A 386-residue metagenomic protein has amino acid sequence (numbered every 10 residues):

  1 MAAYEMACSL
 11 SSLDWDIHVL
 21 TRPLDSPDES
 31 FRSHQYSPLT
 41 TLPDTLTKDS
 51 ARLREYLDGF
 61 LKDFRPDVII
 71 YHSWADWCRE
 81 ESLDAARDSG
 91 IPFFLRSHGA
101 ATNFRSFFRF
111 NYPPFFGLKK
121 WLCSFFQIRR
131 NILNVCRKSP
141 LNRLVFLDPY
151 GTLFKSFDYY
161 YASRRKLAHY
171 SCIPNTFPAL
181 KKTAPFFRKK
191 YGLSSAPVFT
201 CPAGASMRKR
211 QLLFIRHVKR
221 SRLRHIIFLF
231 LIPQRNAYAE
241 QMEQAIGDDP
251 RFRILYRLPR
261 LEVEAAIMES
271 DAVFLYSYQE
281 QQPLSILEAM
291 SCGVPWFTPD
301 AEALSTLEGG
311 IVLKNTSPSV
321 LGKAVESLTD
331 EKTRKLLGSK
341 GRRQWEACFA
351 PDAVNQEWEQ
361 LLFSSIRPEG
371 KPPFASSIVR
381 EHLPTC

Functional and structural regions predicted by a protein language model:
M1-D25, S89-I91, K219, E381-C386: N-terminal subdomain of nucleotide-sugar transferases
R22-D25, P202, I227-E240, Y256: Glycosyltransferase donor-sugar binding loop
W121-A168, C172, F177-A179: A short, active-site helix/loop in glycosyltransferases that binds the activated sugar's phosphate group
K181, G192-K209, I215-V218, L229: Conserved donor-binding/catalytic core segment of Leloir-type glycosyltransferases
E240-L261: Nucleotide-activated donor-binding/catalytic signature segment of Leloir-type glycosyltransferases, i.e., the conserved
Y278: Aromatic "clamp/platform" in nucleotide-sugar-dependent glycosyltransferases that forms part of the donor/acceptor
G293-T298: Short hydrophobic beta-strand element within catalytic cores of glycosyltransferases and related nucleotide-activated
G310-S319, V325-K332: Conserved acidic donor-binding segment of nucleotide-sugar-dependent glycosyltransferases
